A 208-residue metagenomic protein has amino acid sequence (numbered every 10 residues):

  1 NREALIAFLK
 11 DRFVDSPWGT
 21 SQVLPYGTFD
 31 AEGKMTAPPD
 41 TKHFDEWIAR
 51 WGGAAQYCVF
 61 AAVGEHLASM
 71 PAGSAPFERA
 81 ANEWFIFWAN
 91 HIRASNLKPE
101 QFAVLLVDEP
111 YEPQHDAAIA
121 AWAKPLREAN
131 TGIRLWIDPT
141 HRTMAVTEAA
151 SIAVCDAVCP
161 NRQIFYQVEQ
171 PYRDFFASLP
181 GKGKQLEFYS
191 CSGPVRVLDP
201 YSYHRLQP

Functional and structural regions predicted by a protein language model:
N1-R134, D138-C155: Aromatic-lined carbohydrate-binding surfaces of glycoside hydrolases
A153, A157-P208: Catalytic-core region of carbohydrate-active enzymes that cleave or remodel glycosidic bonds
